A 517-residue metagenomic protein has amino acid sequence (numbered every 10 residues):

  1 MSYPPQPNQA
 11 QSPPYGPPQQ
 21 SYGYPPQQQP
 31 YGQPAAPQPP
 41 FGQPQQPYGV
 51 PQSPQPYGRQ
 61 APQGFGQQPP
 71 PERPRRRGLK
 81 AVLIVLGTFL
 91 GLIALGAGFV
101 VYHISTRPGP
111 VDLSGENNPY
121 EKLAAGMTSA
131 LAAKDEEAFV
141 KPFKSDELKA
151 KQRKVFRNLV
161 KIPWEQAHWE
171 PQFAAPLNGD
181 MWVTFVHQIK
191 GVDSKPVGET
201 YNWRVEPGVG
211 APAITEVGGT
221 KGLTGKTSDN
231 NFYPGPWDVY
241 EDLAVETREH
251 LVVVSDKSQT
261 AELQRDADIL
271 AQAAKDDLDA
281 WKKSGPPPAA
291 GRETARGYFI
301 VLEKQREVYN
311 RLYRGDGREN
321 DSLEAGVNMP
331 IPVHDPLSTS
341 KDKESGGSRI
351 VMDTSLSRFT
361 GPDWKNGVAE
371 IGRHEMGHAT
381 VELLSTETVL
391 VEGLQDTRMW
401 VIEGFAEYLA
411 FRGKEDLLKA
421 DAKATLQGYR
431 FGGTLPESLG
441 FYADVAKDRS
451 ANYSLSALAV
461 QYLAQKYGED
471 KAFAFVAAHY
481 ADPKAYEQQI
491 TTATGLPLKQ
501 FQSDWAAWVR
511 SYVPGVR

Functional and structural regions predicted by a protein language model:
M1-R75: Intrinsically disordered, low-complexity Pro/Gly-rich regions
S2-N8, Q63-E72, F99-I104, R157-W164 (+2 more regions): Beta/coil-rich, acidic/histidine-enriched accessory regions frequently appended to metallopeptidases
L79-K80, V85-S129: Short, low-complexity N-terminal intrinsically disordered segments enriched in polar/charged residues
F99, R107-G109, V155-N320, M329-D342 (+2 more regions): Non-catalytic architectural context of zinc metalloproteases
R107-V160: Core segments of small alpha/beta cavity-forming domains
V111-S114, V252-D268, S355-G367, V391-D396 (+4 more regions): Second-shell loop/turn segments in exported
P332-A424: Zinc-dependent metallopeptidase catalytic helix centered on the HExxH motif and its immediate flanking segment
W400, F405, L409-K414, Q427-S511: Active-site-proximal alpha-helical
